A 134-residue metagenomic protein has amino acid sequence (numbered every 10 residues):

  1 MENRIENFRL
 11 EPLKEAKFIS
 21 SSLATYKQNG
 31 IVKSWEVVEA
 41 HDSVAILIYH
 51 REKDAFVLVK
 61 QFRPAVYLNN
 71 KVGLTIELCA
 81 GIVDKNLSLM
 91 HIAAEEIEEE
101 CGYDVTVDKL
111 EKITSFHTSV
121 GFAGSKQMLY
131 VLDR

Functional and structural regions predicted by a protein language model:
M1-P12: A short, amphipathic edge element
E6, D104-I113: A short coil-to-beta-strand element that immediately follows conserved catalytic motifs
E11-K53: Acidic, metal-coordinating catalytic segment for phosphate/diphosphate chemistry, firing primarily on the Nudix
E11-L13, T114-S119: Short, solvent-exposed loop/turn elements at beta->coil junctions and helix N-caps that rim active or binding pockets
S20-I31, T118-R134: Active-site-adjacent beta-strand/loop module that shapes the phosphate/pyrophosphate-binding cleft
W35-V38, L47, A55-E95, T114: Conserved Nudix-box catalytic region and its N-terminal flanking loop in Nudix hydrolases and closely related
M90-G102, K109, L129-L132: Extended, acidic-biased charged interface segments
